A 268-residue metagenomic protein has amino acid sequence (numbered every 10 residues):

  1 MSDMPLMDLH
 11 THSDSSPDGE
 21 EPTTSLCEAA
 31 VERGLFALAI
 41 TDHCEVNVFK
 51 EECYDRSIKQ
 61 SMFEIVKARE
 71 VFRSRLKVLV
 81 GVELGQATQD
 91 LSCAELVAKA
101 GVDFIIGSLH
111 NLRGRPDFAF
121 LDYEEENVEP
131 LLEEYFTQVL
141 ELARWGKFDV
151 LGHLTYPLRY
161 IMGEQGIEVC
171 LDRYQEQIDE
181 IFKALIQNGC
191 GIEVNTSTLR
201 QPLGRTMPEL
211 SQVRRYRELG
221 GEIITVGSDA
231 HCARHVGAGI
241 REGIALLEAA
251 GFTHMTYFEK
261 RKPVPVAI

Functional and structural regions predicted by a protein language model:
M1-L91, V97-K99, D103, Y160-M162 (+5 more regions): An N-terminally biased module of ancient metal coordination in phosphate/nucleic-acid-related enzymes
S2-M4, V31-E32, I65-R75, A94-I106 (+3 more regions): Acidic (Asp/Glu)-rich catalytic clusters
S15-P17, G107-L219: Domain-core and long-helix interface of multi-subunit machines
L38-I40, I105, L151, I192 (+2 more regions): Hydrophobic residues within beta-strands of alpha/beta enzymes
H43, L154, G221-G237, Y257-K260: Short acidic/histidine-rich active-site segments
K99-F104, S211-I224, R241-T256: Structural recognition of alpha->loop->beta junctions
G251-I268: Extended, intrinsically disordered, low-complexity segments
